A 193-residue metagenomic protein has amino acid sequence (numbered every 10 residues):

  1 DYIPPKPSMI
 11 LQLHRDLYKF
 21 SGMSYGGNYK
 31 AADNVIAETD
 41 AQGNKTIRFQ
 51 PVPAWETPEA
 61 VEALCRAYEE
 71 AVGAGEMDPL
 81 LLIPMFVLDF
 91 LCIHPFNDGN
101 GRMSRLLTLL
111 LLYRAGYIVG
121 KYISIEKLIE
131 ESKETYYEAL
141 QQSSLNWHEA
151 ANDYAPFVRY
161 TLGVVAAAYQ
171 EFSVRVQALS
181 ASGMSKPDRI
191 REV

Functional and structural regions predicted by a protein language model:
D1-V193: FIC/Doc superfamily catalytic core
